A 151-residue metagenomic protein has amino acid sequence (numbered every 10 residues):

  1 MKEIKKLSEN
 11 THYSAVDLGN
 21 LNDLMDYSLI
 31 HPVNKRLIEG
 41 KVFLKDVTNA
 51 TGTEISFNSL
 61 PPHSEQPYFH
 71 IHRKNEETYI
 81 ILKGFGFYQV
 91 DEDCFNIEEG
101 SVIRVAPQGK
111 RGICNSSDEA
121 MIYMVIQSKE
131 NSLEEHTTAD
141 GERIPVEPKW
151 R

Functional and structural regions predicted by a protein language model:
M1-G52, T138-R151: A short, N-terminal "cap"/entry segment at the start of jelly-roll beta-barrel domains of the cupin/DSBH fold
L37-L44, S56-H72: Conserved short histidine dyad/triad with adjacent acidic residue
N49, K74, D118-E119: Short strand-connecting beta-turns/loops that link adjacent beta-strands
T51, Q89-D93: Short strand-coil-strand connectors
F57-P62, I71-Q89, I126-K129: Short, conserved beta-strand element in jelly-roll/cupin
F87, P107-L133: Ligand-binding loop in jelly-roll beta-barrel domains
E92-P107: Short acidic-glycine-tyrosine-enriched beta hairpin
